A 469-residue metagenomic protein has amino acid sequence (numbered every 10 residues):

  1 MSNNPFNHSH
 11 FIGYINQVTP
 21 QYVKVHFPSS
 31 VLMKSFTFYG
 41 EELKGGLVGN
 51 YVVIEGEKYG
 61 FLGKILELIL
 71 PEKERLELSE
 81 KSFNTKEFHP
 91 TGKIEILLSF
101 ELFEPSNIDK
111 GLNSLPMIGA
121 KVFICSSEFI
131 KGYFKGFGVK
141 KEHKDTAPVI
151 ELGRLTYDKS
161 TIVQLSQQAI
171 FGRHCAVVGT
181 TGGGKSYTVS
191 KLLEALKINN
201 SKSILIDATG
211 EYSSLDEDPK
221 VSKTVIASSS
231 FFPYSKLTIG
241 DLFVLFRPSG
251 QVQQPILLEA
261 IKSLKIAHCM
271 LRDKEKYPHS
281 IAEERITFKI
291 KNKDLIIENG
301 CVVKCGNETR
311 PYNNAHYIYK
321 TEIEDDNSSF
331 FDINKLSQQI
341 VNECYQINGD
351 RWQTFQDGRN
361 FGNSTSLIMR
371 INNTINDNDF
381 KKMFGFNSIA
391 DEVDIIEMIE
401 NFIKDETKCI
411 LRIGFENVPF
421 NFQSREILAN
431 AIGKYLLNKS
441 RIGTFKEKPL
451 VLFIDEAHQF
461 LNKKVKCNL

Functional and structural regions predicted by a protein language model:
M1-V178, L192, K446-K448, K463-N468: Basic- and hydrophobic-enriched, low-structure N-terminal and domain-boundary segments that flank ATP-binding catalytic
P28, Q168, V178-T180, I206 (+2 more regions): Generic beta-strand/beta-sheet core signal
E41, T180-G184, S424: Short alpha-helix boundary/capping segments
Y51, K202-I204, S222-K223, C409-I410 (+1 more regions): Beta-sheet entry/capping signal
A147-F232: Glycine-rich phosphate-binding loop of nucleotide-binding enzymes
S214-L215, Y234-L469: P-loop NTPase motor domains
